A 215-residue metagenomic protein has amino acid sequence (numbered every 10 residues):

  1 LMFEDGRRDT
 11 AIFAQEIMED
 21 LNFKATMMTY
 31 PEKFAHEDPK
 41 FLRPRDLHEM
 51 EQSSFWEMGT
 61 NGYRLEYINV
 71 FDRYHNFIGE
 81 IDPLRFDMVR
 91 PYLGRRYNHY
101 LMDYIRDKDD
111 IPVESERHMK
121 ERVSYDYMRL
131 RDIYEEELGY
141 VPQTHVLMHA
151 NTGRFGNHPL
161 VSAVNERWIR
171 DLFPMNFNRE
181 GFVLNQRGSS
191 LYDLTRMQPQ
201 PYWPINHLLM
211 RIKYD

Functional and structural regions predicted by a protein language model:
L1-M2, R8-I17: Membrane-embedded segments
F3-E4, T60: Active-site flanking residues adjacent to catalytic metal/cofactor-binding acidic residues
E4-D5, G139: Alpha-helical hinge/cap motifs
D5-R8, A150-T152: Short beta->alpha connector loops
A11-I12, I68-N69, F155: Active-site-proximal flexible loops/turns
E19-T152, L194: Metal-dependent polysaccharide deacetylase catalytic core of the NodB/CE4 family, i.e., the active-site-bearing domain
T29-Y30, E137-I205: His/Asp/Glu-enriched short active-site or ligand-binding loop at hydrolase and phosphoryl-transfer sites
Y202-D215: Extended, intrinsically disordered, low-complexity segments
